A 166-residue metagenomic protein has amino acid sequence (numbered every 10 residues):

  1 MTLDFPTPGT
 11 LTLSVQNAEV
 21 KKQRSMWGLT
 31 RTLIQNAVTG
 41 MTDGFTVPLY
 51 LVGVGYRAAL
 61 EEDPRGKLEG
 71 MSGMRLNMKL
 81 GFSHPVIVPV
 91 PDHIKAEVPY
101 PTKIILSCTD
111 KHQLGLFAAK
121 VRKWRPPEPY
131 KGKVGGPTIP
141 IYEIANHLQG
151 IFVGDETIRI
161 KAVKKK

Functional and structural regions predicted by a protein language model:
M1-K166: Ribosome-associated RNA-binding proteins
